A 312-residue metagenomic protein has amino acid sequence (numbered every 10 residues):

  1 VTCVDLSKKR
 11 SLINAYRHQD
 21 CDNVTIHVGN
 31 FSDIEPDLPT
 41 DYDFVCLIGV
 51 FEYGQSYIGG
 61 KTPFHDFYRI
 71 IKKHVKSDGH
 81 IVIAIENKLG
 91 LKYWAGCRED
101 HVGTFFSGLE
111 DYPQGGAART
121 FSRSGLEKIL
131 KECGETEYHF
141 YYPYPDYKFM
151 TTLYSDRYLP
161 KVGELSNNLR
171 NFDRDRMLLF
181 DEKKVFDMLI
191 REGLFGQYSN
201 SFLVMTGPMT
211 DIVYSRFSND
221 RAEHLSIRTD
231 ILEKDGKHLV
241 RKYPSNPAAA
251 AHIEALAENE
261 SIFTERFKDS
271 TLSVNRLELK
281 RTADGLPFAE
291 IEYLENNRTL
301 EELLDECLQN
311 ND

Functional and structural regions predicted by a protein language model:
V1-D33: Class I SAM-dependent methyltransferase SAM/SAH-binding core
C46: A conserved beta-strand element that flanks and buttresses the S-adenosyl-L-methionine
G60-H80: A short glycine-rich, Lys/Arg-flanked "PGG" loop and its adjoining helix->strand segment in the class I
V82-F105: Conserved class I S-adenosyl-L-methionine
G115-Y142: Short alpha-helix
H139-R174: Conserved catalytic loop of SAM-dependent methyltransferase domains
R216-S218, H224-I262: ATP-binding glycine-rich loop module of kinase domains
S273-D312: Conserved structural core of kinase catalytic domains
